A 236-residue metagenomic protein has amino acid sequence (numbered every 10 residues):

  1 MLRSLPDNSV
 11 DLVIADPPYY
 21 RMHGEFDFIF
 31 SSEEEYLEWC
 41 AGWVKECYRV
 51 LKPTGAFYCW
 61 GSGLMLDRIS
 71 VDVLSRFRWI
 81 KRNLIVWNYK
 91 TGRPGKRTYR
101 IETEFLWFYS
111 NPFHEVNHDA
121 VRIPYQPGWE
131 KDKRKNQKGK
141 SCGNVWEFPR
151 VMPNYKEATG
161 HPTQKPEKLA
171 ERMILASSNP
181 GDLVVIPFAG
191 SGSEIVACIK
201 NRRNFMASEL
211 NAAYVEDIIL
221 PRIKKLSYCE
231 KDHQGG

Functional and structural regions predicted by a protein language model:
M1-D217, Y228-E230: Core catalytic lobe of class I
K224-G236: Positively charged, low-complexity nucleic-acid-binding target-recognition regions
